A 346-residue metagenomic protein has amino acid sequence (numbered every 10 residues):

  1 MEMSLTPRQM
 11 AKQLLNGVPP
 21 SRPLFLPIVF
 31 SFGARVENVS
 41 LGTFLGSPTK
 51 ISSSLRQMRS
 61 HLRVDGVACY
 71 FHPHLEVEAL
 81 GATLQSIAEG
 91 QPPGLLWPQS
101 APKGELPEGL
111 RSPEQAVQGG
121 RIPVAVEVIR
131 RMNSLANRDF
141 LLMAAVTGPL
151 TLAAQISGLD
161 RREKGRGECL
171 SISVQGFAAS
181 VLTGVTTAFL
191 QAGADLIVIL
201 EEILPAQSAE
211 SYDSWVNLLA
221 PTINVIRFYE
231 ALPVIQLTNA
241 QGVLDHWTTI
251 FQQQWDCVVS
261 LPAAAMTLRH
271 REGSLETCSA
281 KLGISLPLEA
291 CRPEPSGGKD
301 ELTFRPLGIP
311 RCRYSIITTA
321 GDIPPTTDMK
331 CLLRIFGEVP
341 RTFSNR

Functional and structural regions predicted by a protein language model:
E2, M10, N224-R346: Catalytic-face loop-and-helix region of soluble metabolic enzyme cores
E2-L26, V126-N137, S173: N-terminal amphipathic alpha-helix/helix-capping segment at the start of soluble metabolic enzymes
E37-K50, R161-G184, A209, P287-P295: Active-site mouth loops of central-metabolism enzymes
H74-L84, M143-K164, A192-W215: Active-site-proximal loop/short-helix segments that contain or immediately flank catalytic acid/base residue(s)
Q85-F189: Active-site-proximal, glycine-rich beta->alpha crossover segments in alpha/beta enzymes that shape flexible
R121-D139, S211-I235, T342: Alpha-helix-loop-beta-strand connector modules within alpha/beta enzyme cores
R161-V181, V216-A220, F228, V258-M266: Acidic, His- and aromatic-enriched active-site or binding-groove loops in soluble protein domains that engage sugars
K164-E168, A178-I197, L219-N224, T248-Q253: Alpha/beta enzyme core
